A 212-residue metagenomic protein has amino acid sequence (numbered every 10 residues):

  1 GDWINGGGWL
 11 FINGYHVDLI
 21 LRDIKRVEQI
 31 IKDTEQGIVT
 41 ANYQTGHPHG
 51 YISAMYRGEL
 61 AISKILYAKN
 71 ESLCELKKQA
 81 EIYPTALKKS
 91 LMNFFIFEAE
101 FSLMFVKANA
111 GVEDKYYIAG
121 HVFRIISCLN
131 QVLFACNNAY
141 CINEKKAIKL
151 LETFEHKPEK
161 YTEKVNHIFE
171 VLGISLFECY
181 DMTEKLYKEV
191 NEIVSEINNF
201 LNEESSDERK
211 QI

Functional and structural regions predicted by a protein language model:
G1-D2, I212: Accessible peptide chain termini
D2-A110: Conserved NTP/Mg2+-binding pocket subregion across the NTase superfamily
L66-I212: Conserved nucleotidyltransferase catalytic core and NTase-mimicking acidic/glycine-rich helix/loop elements in nucleic
